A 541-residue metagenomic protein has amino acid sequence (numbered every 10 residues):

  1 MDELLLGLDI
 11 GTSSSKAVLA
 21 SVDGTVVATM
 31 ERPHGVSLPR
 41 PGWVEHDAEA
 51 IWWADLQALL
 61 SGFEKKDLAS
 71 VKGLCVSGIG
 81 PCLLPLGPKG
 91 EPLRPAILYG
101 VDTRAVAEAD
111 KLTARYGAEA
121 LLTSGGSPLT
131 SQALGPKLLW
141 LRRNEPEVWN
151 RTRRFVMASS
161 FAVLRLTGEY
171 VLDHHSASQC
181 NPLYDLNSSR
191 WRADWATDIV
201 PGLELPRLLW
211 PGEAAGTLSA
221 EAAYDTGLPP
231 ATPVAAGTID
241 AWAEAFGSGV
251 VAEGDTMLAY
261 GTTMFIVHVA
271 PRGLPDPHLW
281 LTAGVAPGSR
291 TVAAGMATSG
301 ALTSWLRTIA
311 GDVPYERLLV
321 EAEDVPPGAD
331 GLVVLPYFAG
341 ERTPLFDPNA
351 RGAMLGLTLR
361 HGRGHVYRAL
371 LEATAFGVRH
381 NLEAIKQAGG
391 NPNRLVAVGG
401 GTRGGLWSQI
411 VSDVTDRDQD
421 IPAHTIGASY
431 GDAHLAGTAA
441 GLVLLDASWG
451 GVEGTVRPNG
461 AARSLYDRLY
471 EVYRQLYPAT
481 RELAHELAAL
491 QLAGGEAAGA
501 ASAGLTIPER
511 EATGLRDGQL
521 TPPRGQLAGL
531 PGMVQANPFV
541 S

Functional and structural regions predicted by a protein language model:
M1-P95, T123, R151, A223-Y224 (+4 more regions): N-terminal glycine/serine-rich phosphate-binding loop of ATP-dependent small-molecule kinases, especially carbohydrate
L6-G7, T113-G126, A133-V171, P182-I199 (+2 more regions): Active-site core segments that coordinate phosphate-bearing ligands/cofactors across diverse enzyme families
G24, D47, L74, D102 (+3 more regions): Residue-level signal for inorganic ion chemistry
R32, I97-A105, S178, T262-M264 (+1 more regions): Short, acidic/turn-prone active-site loops that include or flank metal/cofactor- and phosphate-binding residues
K65-G100, G125-Q132, S159, V163-Y184 (+1 more regions): Short beta-strand-loop/turn "lid" adjacent to the catalytic site in phosphate-handling enzymes
E511, D517, L530-M533, V540: Intrinsically disordered, low-complexity segments enriched in serine/proline and basic residues
